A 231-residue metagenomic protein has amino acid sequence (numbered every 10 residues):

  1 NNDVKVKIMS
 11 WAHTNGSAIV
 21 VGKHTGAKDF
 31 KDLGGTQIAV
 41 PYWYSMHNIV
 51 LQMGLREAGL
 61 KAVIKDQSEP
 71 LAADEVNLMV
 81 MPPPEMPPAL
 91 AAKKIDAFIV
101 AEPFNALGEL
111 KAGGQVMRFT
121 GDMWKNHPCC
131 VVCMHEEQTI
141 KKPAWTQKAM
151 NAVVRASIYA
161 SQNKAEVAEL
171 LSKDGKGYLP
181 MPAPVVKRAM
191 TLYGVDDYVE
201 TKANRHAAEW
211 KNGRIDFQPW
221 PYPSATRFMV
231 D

Functional and structural regions predicted by a protein language model:
N1-N126: Short, glycine-/small- and polar/acidic-enriched structural segments that line small-molecule recognition paths
S17-A27, P128-W145: A bilobed periplasmic-binding-protein/Venus flytrap-type ligand-binding module shared by bacterial periplasmic
L55-R56, K111-G113, C130-V131, L171-Y178 (+1 more regions): Charge-rich, low-complexity amphipathic helices in intrinsically disordered tails/linkers adjacent to domains
V80-P82, A101-E102, M134-E136, M150-V153: Short, structured patches in soluble enzyme cores that scaffold and shape functional sites
I140-D231: Secondary-structure end/capping motifs
